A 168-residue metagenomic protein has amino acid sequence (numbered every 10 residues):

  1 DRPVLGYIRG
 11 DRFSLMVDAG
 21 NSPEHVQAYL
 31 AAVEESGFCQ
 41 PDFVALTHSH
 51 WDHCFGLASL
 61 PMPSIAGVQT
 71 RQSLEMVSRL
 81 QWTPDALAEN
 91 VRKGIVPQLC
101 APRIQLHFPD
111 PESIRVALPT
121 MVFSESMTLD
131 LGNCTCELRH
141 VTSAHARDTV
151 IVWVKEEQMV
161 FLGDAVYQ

Functional and structural regions predicted by a protein language model:
D1-A32, V152-D164: Conserved beta-strand hairpin/beta-sheet module of binuclear metal-dependent hydrolase folds, prominently
R2, S22-E24, S49-F55, R71-E75 (+2 more regions): Active-site environment of divalent metal-dependent phosphoester hydrolases
I8, D18, V33, H48 (+6 more regions): Divalent metal-coordination and catalytic microenvironments
L15-A19, D42-A45, E137-L138: Short catalytic-loop micro-motif centered on adjacent basic/acidic residues
E24-T70: Active-site metal-binding motif and surrounding structural segment of the metallo-beta-lactamase
M76-H140: Metallo-beta-lactamase
T135-Q168: Active-site-proximal loop/helix segments of hydrolase catalytic cores
